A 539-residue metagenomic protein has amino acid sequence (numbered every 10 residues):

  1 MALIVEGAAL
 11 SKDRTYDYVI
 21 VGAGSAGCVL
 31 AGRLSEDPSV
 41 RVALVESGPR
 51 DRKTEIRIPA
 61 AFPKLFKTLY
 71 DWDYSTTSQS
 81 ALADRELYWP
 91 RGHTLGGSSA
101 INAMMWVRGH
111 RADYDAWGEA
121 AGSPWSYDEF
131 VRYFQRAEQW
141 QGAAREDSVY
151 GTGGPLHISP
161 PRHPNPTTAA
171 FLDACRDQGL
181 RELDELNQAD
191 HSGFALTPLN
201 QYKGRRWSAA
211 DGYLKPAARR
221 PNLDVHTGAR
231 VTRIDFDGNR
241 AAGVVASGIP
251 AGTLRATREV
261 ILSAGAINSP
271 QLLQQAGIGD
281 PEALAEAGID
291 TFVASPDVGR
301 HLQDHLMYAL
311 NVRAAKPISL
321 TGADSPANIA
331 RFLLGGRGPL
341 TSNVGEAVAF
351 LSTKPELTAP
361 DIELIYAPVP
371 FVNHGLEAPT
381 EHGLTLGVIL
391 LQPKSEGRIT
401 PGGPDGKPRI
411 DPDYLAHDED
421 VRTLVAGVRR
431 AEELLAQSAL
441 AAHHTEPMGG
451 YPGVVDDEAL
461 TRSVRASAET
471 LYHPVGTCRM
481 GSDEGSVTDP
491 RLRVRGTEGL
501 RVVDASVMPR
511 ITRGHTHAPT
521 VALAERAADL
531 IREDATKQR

Functional and structural regions predicted by a protein language model:
M1-R539: N-terminal redox-cofactor-binding region of secreted/periplasmic oxidoreductases
